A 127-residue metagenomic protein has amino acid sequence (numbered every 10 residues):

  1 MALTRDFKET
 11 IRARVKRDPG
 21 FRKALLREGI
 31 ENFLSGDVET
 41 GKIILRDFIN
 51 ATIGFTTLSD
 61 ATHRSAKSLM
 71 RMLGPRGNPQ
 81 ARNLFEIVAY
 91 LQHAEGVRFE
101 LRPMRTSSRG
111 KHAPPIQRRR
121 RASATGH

Functional and structural regions predicted by a protein language model:
M1-P19: General nucleic-acid-binding
F21-F48: Short, Lys/Arg-enriched anionic-surface-contact patches
N50-R71: Short alpha-helical DNA-recognition segment
S65-S68, R76, Q80: Short coil turns linking two alpha-helices in DNA-binding domains
G74-P75, Q92: Residue-level detection of the helix-turn-helix DNA-binding "recognition helix"
A81-R98: DNA major-groove recognition helix of helix-turn-helix/homeodomain DNA-binding modules
V97-H127: Short, charged recognition helix plus adjacent turn of helix-turn-helix-like nucleic-acid-binding domains
